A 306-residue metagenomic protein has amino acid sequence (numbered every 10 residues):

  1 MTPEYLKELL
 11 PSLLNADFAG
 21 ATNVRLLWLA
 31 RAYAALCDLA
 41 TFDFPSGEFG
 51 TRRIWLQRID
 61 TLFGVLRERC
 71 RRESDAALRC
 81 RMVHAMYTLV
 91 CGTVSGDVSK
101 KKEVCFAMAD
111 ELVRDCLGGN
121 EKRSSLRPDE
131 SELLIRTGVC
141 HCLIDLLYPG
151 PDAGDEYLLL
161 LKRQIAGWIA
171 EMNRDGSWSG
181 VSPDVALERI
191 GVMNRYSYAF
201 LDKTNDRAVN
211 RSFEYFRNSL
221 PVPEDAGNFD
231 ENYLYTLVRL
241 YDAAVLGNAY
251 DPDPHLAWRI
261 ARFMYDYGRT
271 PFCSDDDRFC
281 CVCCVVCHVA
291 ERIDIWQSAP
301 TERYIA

Functional and structural regions predicted by a protein language model:
T2-A19, I54-S74, K102-S125, L158-S177 (+3 more regions): Long, well-ordered core segments of solenoidal/helical folds
F18-L29, R72-M82, L126-I135, V181-A186 (+3 more regions): Helix-start/N-cap signature of alpha-helical segments
T22, F49, A76-L78, V98 (+8 more regions): Intrinsically disordered, low-complexity regions enriched in serine, threonine, proline and polar/charged residues
W28-G47, R81-D97, R136-D152, E188-K203 (+2 more regions): Well-ordered alpha-helical scaffold segments within catalytic/enzyme domains
A34, R67, T88, K102 (+5 more regions): Mature extracytoplasmic/luminal segments of secretory-pathway proteins
A40-L56, G96-C105, A153-L158, D206: HEAT/armadillo-like alpha-solenoid scaffolds in large eukaryotic assembly and transport factors
G96, S177-S179: Alpha-solenoid ARM/HEAT helical repeat scaffolds used for protein-protein interactions
E224-T236, L240-A243, P252-A306: CBM-like carbohydrate-recognition segments
